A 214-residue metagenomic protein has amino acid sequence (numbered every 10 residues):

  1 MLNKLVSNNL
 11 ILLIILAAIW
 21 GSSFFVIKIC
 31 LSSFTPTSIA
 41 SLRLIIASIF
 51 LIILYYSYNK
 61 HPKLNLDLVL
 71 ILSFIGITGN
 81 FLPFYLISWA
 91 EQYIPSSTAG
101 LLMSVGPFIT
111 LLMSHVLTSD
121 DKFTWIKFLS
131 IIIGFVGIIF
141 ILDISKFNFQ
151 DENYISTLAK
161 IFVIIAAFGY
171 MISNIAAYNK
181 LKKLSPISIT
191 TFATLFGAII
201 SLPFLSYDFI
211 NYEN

Functional and structural regions predicted by a protein language model:
L5-N9, S33-T37, S41, L64-L70 (+2 more regions): Juxtamembrane helix-entry segments on the extracytoplasmic side of multipass membrane proteins
L12-L13, A17, I71-G76, S88 (+4 more regions): Residue-level signature of transmembrane alpha-helical cores of multipass secondary-active transporters and flippases
I19, S23-F24, I52-M103, I139-F140: Specific transmembrane alpha-helical segments of multi-pass solute transporters/efflux pumps, especially DMT/EamA
G21, I45-I49, F135, M171 (+1 more regions): Small-residue-rich packing faces within the transmembrane alpha-helices of Major Facilitator Superfamily
C30, I39, R43, A90 (+5 more regions): Hydrophobic/aromatic residues within transmembrane alpha-helices of multi-pass small-molecule transporters
S32-I39, F84-V105, K182-S188: Structural motif at transmembrane-helix junctions in multi-pass transporters
L51, S73, S104, M113 (+3 more regions): Hydrophobic transmembrane alpha-helices of multi-pass small-molecule transport proteins
T110-L112, V116, N148-F209: Transmembrane alpha-helical segments that form core, pore/gating elements of small-molecule transporters/exporters
